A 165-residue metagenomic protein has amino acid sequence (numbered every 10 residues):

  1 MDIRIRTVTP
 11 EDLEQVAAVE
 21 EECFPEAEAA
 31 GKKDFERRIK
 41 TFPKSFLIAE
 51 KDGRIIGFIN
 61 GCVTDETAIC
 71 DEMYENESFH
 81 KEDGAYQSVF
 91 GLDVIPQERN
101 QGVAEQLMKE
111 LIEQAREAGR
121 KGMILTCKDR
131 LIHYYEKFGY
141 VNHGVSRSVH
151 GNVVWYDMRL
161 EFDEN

Functional and structural regions predicted by a protein language model:
D2-V16: A short beta-loop-alpha structural element at the N-terminal edge of CoA-dependent acyl/N-acetyltransferase catalytic
V8, L92-V94: Hydrophobic adenine-recognition pocket in adenosine-nucleotide-binding enzymes
E21-A30, H133: Short, positively charged
E26-I56, N60-F79: Active-site rim helix/loop that mediates acceptor-substrate recognition in acyltransferases
F58-L92, R99, K109, V149-V154: Conserved acyl-donor/pantetheine-binding loop and adjacent beta-alpha core of acyl/acetyltransferases and related
V63-E66, T126, E136, V141-D157: Conserved catalytic-core motifs of GNAT/GCN5-like acyltransferases
K81-E82, I95-K109, A118, I132-H133 (+1 more regions): Conserved glycine-rich acetyl-CoA-binding loop
M108, Q114-C127: Conserved GNAT acetyl-CoA-binding A-motif
